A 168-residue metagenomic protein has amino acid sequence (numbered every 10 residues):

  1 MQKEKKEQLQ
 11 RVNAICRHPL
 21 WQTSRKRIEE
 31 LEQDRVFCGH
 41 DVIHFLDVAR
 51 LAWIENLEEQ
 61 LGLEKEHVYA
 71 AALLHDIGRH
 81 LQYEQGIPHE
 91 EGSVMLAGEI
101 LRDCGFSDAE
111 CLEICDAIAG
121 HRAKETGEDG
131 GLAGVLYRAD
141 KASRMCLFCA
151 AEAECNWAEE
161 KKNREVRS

Functional and structural regions predicted by a protein language model:
M1-S168: Metal-dependent phosphohydrolase cores
